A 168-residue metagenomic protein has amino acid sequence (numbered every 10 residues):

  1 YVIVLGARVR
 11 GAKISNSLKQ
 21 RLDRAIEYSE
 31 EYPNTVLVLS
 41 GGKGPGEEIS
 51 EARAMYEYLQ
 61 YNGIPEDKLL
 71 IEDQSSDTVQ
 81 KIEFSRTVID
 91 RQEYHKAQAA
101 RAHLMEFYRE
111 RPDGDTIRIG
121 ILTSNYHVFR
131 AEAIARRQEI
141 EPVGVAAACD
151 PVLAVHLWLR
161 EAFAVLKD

Functional and structural regions predicted by a protein language model:
Y1-R160: A structural signal for short, hydrophobic/glycine-enriched beta-strand patches
L166: Acidic, metal-coordinating catalytic segment for phosphate/diphosphate chemistry, firing primarily on the Nudix
